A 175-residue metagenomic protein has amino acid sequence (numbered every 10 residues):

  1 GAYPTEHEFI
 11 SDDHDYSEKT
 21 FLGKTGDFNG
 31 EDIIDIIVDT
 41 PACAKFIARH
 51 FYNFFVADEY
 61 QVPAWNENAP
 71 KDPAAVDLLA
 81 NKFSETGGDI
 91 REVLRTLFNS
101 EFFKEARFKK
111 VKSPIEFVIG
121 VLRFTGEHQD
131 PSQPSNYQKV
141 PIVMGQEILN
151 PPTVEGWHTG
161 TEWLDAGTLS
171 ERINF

Functional and structural regions predicted by a protein language model:
G1-E67: Non-catalytic, conformational "gating/processing" segments within enzyme and secreted inhibitor domains
A44, A48-T86, L94-F175: Flexible, low-complexity segments enriched for small/polar residues
